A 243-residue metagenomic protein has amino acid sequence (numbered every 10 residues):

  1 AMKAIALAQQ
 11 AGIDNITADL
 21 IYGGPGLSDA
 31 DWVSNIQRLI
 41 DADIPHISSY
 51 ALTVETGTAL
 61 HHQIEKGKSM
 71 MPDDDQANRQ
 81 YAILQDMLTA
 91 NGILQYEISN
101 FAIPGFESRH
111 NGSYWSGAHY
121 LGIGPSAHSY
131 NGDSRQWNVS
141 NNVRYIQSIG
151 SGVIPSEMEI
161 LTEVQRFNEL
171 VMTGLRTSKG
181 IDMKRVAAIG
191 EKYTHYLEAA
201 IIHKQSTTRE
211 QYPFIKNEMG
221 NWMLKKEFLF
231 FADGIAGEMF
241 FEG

Functional and structural regions predicted by a protein language model:
A1-E191: C-terminal scaffold of the Radical SAM
A11, N91, H203, Q211-Y212: Alpha-helix C-caps/helix-loop-beta hinges
S28-W32, Y196-L197, I235: Residues at alpha-helix caps and immediate loop-helix transition turns in enzyme cores, especially N- and C-cap
S116, K216-N217: Generic beta-strand structural signal
G124, F214-I215: Short hydrophobic beta-strand motif reused across regulatory alpha/beta modules
I189-R209: Short amphipathic alpha-helical interaction segments
G220-K225: Minor-groove-contacting beta-hairpin "wing" of winged helix-turn-helix DNA-binding domains
E227-G243: Short, amphipathic alpha-helical interaction segments positioned at domain boundaries
